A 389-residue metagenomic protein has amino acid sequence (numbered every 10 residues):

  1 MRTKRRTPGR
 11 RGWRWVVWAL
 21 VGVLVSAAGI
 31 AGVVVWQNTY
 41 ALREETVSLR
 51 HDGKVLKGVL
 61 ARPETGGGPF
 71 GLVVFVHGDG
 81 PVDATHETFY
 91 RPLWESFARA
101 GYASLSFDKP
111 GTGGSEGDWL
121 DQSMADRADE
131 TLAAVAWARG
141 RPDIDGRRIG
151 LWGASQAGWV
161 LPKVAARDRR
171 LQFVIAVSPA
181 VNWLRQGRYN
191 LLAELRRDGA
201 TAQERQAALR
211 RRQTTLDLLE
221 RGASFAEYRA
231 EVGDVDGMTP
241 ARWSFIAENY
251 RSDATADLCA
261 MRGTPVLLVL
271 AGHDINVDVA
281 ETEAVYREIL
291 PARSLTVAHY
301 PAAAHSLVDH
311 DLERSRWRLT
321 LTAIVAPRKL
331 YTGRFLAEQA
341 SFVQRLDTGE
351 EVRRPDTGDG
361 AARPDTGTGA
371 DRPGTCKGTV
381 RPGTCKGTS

Functional and structural regions predicted by a protein language model:
V33-G68: N-terminal cap/lid segment of alpha/beta-hydrolase-fold proteins
P69-G78: Short beta-strand element of the alpha/beta-hydrolase
V82-L93, K109, A280: The serine-hydrolase catalytic nucleophile loop
W94-G114: Conserved alpha/beta-hydrolase
D121-P142: Alpha/beta-hydrolase active-site loop
I175-A260: Accessory cap/linker subdomain of secreted extracellular hydrolases
M261, L268-L270: Short beta-strand/loop motif that positions the catalytic acidic residue of the alpha/beta-hydrolase fold
V277-E288: Short alpha-helix in the alpha/beta-hydrolase fold that links the catalytic acid
